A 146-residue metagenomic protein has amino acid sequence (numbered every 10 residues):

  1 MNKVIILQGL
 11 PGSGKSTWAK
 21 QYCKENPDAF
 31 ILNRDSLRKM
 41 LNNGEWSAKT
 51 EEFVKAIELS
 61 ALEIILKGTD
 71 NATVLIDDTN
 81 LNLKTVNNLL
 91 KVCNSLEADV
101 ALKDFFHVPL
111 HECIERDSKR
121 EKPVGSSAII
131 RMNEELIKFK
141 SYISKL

Functional and structural regions predicted by a protein language model:
M1-V4, Q8, S13-S16, Q21 (+2 more regions): Conserved GTP-binding G-domain of TRAFAC-class P-loop NTPases and closely related GTPase folds
N2-I6, F30, N71-L75: Residue-level preference for the first positions of well-ordered beta-strands
S13-A72, H111-E115: Conserved substrate/cofactor phosphate-moiety recognition/catalytic segment in nucleotide-dependent phosphotransferases
A29-I31, V100-K103: Conserved beta-strand scaffold positions in the cores of enzyme catalytic domains, especially in NTP/NDP-utilizing
D35, L102-P109: A short, structured active-site edge motif that brings together acidic residues
E51-L59, L83, H107, S126-N133: Amphipathic alpha-helical transducer elements in NTP-driven molecular machines
T73-D78, L102: Short catalytic-loop micro-motif centered on adjacent basic/acidic residues
I76-L89: Acidic, metal-coordinating catalytic cores used for nucleic-acid/nucleotide bond scission and strand-transfer chemistry
